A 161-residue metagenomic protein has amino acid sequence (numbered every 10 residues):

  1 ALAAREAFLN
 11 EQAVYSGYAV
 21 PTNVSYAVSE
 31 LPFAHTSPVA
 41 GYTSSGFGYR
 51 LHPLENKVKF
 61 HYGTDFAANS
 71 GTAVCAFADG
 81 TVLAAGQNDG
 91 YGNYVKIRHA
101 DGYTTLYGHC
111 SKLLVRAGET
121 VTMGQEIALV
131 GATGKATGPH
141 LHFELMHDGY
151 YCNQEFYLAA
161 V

Functional and structural regions predicted by a protein language model:
A1-T36: Non-catalytic extracellular/periplasmic "stalk" and linker regions immediately N-terminal to catalytic or recognition
P32-V161: Catalytic cores of peptidoglycan-degrading enzymes
